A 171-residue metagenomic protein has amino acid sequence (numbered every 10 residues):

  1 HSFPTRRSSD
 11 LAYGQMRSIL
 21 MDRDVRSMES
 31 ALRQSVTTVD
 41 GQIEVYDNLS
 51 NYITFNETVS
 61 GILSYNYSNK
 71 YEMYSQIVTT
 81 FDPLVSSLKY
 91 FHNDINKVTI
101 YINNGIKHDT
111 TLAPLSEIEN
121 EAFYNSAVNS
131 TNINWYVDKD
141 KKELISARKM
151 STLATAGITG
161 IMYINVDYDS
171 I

Functional and structural regions predicted by a protein language model:
H1-S8: Short, small-residue-biased leader/transition segments that mark boundaries at the very start of proteins
S9-D10, G14: Membrane-embedded alpha-helical segments of multi-pass transporters/permeases
I19, R23-A31, I100, N132-Y136 (+2 more regions): N-terminal sensory and localization modules of signal-transduction and trafficking proteins
R26-N132: Extracytoplasmic/periplasmic sensory segments of membrane signal-transduction proteins
I102-N104, D138, T152: Acidic surface patches and DE-rich sequence motifs
I118-E119, D140-I171: Conserved beta-strands of PAS-like sensory domains
